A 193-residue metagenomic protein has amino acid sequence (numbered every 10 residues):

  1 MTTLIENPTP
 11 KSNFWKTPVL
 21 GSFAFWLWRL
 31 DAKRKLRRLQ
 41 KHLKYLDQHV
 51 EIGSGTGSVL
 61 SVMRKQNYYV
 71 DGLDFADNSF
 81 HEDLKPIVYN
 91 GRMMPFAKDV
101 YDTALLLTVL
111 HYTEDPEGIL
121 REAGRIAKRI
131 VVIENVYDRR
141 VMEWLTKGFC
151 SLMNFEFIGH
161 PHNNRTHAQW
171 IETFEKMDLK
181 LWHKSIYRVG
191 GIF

Functional and structural regions predicted by a protein language model:
K11-K33: Class I SAM-dependent methyltransferase Rossmann-like catalytic core, especially the SAM/SAH-binding loop
W26-L46: Conserved alpha-helix/loop element of class I SAM-dependent methyltransferases that forms part of the SAM/SAH-binding
Y45-G55: Conserved class I S-adenosyl-L-methionine
S54-M93: Class I SAM-dependent methyltransferase SAM/SAH-binding core
S61, I133-F193: C-terminal alpha-helical "lid/dimerization" subdomain adjacent to the S-adenosyl-L-methionine
L105: A conserved beta-strand element that flanks and buttresses the S-adenosyl-L-methionine
T108-Y112: A short His-aromatic
E117-V132: A short glycine-rich, Lys/Arg-flanked "PGG" loop and its adjoining helix->strand segment in the class I
